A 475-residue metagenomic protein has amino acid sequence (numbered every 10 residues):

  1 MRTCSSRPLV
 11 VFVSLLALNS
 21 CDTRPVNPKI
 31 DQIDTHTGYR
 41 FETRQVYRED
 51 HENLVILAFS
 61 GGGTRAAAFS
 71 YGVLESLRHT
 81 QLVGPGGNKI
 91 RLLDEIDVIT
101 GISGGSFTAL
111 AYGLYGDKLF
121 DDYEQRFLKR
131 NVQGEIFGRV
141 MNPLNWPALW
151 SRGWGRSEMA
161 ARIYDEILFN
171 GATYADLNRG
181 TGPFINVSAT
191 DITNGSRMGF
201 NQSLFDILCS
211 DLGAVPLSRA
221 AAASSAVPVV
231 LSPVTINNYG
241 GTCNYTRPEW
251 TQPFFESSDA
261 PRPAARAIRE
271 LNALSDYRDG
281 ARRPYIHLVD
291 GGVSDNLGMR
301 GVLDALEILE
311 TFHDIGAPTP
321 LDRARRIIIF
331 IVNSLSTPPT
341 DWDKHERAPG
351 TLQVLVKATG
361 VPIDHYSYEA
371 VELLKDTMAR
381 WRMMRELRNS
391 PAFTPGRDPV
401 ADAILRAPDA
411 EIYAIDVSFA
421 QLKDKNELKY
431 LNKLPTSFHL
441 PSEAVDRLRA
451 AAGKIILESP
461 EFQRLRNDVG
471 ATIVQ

Functional and structural regions predicted by a protein language model:
M1-L9: Bacterial N-terminal signal peptides that target proteins for export
C4-S5, S20-Q475: Catalytic domains of lipid- and phosphate-ester/thioester hydrolases
V10-N19: Bacterial N-terminal signal peptides
